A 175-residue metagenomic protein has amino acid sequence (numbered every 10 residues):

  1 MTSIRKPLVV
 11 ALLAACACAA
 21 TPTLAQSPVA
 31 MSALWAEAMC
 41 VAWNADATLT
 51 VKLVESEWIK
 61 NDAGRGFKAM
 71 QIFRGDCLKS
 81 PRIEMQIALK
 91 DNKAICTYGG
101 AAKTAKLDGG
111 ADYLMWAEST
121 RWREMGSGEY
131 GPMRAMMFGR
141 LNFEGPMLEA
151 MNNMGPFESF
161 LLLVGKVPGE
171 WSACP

Functional and structural regions predicted by a protein language model:
M1-V10: Bacterial N-terminal signal peptides that target proteins for export
V9-A17: Hydrophobic helical h-region of N-terminal Sec-dependent signal peptides in bacterial secretory/periplasmic proteins
A20-P22: N-terminal signal peptide c-region/cleavage motif recognized by signal peptidases
A25-P175: Feature captures hydrophobic
